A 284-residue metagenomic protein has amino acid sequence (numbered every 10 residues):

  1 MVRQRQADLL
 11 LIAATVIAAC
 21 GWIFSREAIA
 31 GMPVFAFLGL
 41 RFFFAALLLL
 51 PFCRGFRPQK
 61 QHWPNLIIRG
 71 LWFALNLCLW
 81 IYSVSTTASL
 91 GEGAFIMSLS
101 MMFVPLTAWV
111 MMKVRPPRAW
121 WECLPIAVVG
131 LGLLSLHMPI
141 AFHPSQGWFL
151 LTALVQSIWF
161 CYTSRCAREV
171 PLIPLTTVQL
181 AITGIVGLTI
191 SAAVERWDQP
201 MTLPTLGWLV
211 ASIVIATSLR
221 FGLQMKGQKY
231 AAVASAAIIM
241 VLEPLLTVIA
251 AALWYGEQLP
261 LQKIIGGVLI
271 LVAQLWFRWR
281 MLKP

Functional and structural regions predicted by a protein language model:
M1, L9, F42, T205-G207 (+1 more regions): C-terminal-most transmembrane helix of multi-pass membrane proteins
M1-A36, L71, L75, L79 (+2 more regions): Glycine-/small-residue-enriched transmembrane alpha-helix faces in small-molecule transporters and effluxers
I17-W22, L50-M97, P105, L133 (+1 more regions): Specific transmembrane alpha-helical segments of multi-pass solute transporters/efflux pumps, especially DMT/EamA
I23-F24, A45-L49, V104-L106, V110 (+2 more regions): Transmembrane alpha-helical segments that form core, pore/gating elements of small-molecule transporters/exporters
A28, F37, R41, S83 (+7 more regions): Hydrophobic/aromatic residues within transmembrane alpha-helices of multi-pass small-molecule transporters
L38-L40, G93-L99, Y162-G184, T217-L253: Helix-helix packing/entry segments at the starts of transmembrane helices
L48-R57, S100-E122, L245-I265: C-terminal transmembrane-helix exit sites in multi-pass transporters
L49, F73, P116-L136, I185-G187 (+2 more regions): Hydrophobic transmembrane alpha-helices of multi-pass small-molecule transport proteins
